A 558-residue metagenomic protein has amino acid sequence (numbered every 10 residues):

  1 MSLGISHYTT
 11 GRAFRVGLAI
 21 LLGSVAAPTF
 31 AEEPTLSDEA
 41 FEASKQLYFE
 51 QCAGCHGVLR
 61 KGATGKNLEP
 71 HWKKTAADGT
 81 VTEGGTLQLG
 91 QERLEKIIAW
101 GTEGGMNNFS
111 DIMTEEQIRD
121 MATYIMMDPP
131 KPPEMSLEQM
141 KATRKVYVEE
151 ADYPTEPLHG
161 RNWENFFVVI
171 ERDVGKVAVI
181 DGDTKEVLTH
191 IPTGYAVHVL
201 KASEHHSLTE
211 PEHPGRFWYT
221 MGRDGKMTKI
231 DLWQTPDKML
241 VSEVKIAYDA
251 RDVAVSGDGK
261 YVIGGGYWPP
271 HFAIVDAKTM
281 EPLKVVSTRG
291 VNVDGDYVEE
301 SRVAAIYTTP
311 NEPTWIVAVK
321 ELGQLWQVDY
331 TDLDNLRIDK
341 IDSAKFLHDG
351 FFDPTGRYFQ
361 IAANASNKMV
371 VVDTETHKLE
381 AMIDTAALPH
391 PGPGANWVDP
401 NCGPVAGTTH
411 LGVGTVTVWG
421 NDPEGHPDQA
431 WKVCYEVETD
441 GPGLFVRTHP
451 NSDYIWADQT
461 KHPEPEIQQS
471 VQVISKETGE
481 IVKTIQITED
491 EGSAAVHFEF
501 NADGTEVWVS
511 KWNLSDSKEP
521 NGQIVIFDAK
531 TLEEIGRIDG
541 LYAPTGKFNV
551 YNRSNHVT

Functional and structural regions predicted by a protein language model:
M1-R12: N-terminal secretory signal peptides that target proteins for export/translocation
R12-A19: Sec-dependent signal peptide recognition, specifically the positively charged N-region followed immediately by
G23-A31: C-terminal segment of classical bacterial N-terminal signal peptides
A31-T35, E39, V58, E92-E95 (+3 more regions): Predominantly soluble domains enriched in secretory-pathway, periplasmic, or organellar proteins
T35-K45, G57, K61-A99, F109: Gly/Gly-Pro-rich "capping" loops immediately C-terminal to redox-active cysteine motifs in periplasmic/lumenal
S44-V58, M106, M121, I125 (+1 more regions): The canonical Cys-X-X-Cys-His
D111-M113: Conserved glycine-rich "GG(E/T)P / GGGxP" loop and the immediately following alpha-helix in the radical SAM core
